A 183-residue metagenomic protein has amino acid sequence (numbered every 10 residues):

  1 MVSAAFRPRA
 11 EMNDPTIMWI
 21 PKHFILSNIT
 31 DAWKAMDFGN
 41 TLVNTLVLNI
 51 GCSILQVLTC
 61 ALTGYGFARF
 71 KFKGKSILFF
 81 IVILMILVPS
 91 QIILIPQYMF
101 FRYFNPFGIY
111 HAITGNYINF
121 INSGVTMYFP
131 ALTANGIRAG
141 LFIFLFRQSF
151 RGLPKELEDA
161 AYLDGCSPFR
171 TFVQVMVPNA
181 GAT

Functional and structural regions predicted by a protein language model:
M1-T183: A structural signal for multi-pass alpha-helical bundles of membrane permease subunits that mediate small-molecule
